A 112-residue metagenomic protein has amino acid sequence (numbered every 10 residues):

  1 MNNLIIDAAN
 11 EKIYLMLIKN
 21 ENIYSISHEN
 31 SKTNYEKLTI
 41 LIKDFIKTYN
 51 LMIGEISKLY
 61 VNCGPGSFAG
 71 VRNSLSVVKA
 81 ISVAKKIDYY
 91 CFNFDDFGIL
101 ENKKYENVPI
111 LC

Functional and structural regions predicted by a protein language model:
M1-K58: N-terminal beta-alpha supersecondary unit
I5-D7, N62, L111-C112: Short beta-strand segments
A9, G64, D95: Anionic group-transfer/hydrolysis microenvironments
L15, G70-V71, E101: Short glycine-/acidic-enriched loop or helix-start segments at secondary-structure transitions that form or flank
F45-Y49, V78, A84, E101-K103: Stable alpha-helical structural segments in soluble proteins, enriched in small hydrophobic residues
K58-C63, F68-Y89: DPxDG-like acidic metal-binding loop motif
F92-I110: Conserved phosphate-binding catalytic cores of ATP/NTP-utilizing and phosphoryl-transfer enzymes
